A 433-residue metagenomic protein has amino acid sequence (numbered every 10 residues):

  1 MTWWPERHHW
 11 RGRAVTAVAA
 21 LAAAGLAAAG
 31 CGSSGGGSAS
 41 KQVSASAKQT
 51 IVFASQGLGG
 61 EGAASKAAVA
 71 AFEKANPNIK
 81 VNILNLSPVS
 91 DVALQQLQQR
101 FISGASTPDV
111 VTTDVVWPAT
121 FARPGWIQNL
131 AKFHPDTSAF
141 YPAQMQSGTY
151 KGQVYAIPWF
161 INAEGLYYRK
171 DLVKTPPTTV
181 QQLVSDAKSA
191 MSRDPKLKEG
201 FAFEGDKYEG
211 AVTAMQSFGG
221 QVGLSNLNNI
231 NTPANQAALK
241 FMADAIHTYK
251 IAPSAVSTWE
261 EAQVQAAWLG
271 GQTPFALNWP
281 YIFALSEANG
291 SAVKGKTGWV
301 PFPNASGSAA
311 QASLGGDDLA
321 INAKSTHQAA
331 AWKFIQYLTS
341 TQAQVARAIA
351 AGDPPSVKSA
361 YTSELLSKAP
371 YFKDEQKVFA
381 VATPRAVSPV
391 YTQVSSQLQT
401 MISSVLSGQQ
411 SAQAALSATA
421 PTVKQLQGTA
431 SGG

Functional and structural regions predicted by a protein language model:
T2-A119, S291, S306, A329-A330 (+2 more regions): Conserved N-terminal structural module of periplasmic/extracytoplasmic solute-binding proteins
N85-Q96, V116, Q182, A255-L269: Short helix-initiation/N-cap motifs at beta->coil->alpha
T107-D109, T137-D171, G200, A309-Q311 (+1 more regions): A structural signal for short loop-to-beta-strand junctions that line the ligand-binding cleft of periplasmic/secreted
V115-A163, T175, Q182-V184, K294 (+3 more regions): Hinge/lid segment of periplasmic solute-binding proteins
G148, T297-V300, A348-Q397, S404 (+1 more regions): Long, aromatic- and glycine/proline-rich binding clefts that accommodate carbohydrate-like moieties
Y155-W159, E164, Q182-A237, T273: Extracytoplasmic/periplasmic solute-binding protein
A187, L227-S257, F302: Glycine-centered hinge/linker elements that transmit conformational signals in sensory and ligand-binding systems
D244-Y249, A288-A351, Q410: Extracytoplasmic/periplasmic substrate-recognition and gating elements
